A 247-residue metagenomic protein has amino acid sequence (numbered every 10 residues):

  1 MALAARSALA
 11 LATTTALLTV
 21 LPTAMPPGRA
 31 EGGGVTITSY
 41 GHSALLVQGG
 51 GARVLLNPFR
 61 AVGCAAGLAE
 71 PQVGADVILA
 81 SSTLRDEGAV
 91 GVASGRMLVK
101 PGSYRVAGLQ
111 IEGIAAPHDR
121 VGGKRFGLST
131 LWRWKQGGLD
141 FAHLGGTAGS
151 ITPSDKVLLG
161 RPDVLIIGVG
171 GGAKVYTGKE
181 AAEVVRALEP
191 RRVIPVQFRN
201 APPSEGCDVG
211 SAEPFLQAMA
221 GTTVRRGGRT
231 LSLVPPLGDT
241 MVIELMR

Functional and structural regions predicted by a protein language model:
M1-A4: N-terminal secretory signal peptides that target proteins for export/translocation
A8-T23: Bacterial N-terminal signal peptides
V20-G51: Bacterial Sec-exported substrate-binding components of ABC uptake systems
E31-V35, G49-V54, Y104-E112, R133-F141 (+1 more regions): Beta-strand-turn-beta hairpins that frame and shape the catalytic cleft of phosphate-ester-processing enzymes
S39, L55-N57, L79-A80, E112-G113 (+3 more regions): Structural recognition of the beta-strand scaffold that forms the well-ordered cores of secreted hydrolase catalytic
Y40, A44-P101, E112-S129, T147-L158: Pre-active-site segment of Zn-dependent metallo-hydrolases
Q110, F126, R192-R247: Binuclear metal-ion centers of metallo-dependent hydrolases, dominated by the metallo-beta-lactamase
R120-L188, S204: Active-site-proximal loop/helix segments of hydrolase catalytic cores
